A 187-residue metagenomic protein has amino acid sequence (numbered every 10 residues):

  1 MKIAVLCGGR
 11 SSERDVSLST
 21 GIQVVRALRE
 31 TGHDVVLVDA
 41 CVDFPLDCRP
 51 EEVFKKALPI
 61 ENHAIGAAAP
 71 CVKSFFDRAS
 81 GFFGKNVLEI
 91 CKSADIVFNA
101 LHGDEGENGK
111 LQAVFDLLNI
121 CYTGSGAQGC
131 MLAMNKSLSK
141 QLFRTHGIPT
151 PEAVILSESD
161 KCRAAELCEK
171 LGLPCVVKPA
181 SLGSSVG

Functional and structural regions predicted by a protein language model:
M1-Q128, L132-M134, L138, T145 (+1 more regions): ATP-binding N-terminal substructure of ATP-dependent carboxylate-amine bond-forming enzymes
S17, P151-I155, P174-G187: Glycine-rich phosphate-binding loop of ATP-grasp-fold ATP-dependent ligases
K92, I148, L171: Structured loop/turn residues at beta-strand edges in well-structured enzyme cores
L142-T150: Basic phosphate/pyrophosphate-binding loop/patch that engages nucleotide-derived ligands
E166-L173: Nucleotide-sugar donor-binding and catalytic loop/hinge architecture of NDP-sugar-dependent glycosyltransferases
